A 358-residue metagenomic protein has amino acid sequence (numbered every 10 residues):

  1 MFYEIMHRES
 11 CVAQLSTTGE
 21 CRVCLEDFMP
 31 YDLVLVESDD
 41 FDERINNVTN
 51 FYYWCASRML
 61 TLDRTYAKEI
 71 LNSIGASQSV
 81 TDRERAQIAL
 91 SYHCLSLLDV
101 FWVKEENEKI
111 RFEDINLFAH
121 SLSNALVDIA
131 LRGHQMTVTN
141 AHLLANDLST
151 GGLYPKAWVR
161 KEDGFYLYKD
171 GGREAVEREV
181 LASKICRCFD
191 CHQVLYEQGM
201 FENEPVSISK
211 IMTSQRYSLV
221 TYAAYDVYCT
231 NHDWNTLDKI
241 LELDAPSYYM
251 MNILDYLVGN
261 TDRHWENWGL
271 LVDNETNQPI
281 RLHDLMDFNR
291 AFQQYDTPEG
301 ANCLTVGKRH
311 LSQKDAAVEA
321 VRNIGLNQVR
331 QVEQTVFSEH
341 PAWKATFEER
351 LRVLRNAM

Functional and structural regions predicted by a protein language model:
M1-I253, L257-V258, L271-M358: Phosphate/dinucleotide-binding and metal-coordinating scaffold of catalytic cores in nucleotide-dependent enzymes
T261: Glycine-rich phosphate-binding P-loop
H264, G269-V272: Conserved protein-kinase catalytic-loop segment immediately C-terminal to the catalytic Asp of the HRD motif
